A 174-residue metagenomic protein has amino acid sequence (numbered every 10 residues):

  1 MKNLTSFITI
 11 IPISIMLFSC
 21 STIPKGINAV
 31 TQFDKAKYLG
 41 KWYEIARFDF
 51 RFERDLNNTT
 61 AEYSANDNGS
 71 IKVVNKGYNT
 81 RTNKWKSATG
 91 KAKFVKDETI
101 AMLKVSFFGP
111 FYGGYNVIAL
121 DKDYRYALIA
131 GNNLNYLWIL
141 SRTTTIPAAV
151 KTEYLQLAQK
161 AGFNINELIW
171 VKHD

Functional and structural regions predicted by a protein language model:
M1-I8: Bacterial N-terminal signal peptides that target proteins for export
T9-M16: Bacterial N-terminal signal peptides
M16-D174: A beta-rich soluble binding module of mature secreted/lumenal proteins
